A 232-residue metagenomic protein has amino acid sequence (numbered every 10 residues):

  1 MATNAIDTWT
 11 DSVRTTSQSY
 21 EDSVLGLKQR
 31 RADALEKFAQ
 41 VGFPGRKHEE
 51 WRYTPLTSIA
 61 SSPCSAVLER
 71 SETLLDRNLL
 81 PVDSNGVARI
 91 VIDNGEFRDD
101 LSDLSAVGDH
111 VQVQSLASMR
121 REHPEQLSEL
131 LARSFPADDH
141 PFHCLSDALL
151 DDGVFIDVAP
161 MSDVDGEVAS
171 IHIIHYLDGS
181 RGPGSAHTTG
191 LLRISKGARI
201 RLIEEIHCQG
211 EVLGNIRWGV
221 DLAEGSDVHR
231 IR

Functional and structural regions predicted by a protein language model:
M1-R232: Glycine-rich and polybasic anion-binding loops at the starts of cofactor/ligand-binding domains
